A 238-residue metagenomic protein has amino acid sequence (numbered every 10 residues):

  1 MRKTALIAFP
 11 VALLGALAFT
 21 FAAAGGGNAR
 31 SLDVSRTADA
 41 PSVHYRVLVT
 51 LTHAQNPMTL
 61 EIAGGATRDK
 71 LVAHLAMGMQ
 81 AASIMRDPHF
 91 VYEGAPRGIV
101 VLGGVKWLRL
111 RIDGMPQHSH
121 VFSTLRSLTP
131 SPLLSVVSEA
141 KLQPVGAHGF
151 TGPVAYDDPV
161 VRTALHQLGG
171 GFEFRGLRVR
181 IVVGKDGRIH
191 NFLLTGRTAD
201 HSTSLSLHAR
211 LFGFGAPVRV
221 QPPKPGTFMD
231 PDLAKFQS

Functional and structural regions predicted by a protein language model:
R2-R68, P144, V218-S238: N-terminal leader/targeting segments and the immediate start of mature chains
S31-T37, L60-K70, S83-P88, R178-K185 (+1 more regions): Extended lipid/amphipathic-ligand handling interfaces
R46-L51, L71-G78, F150-A155, F192-T198: Short beta-strand segments that buttress and anchor functional surface loops
L51-G65, G114-Q117, V160-A164, R180-I181: Short, solvent-exposed loop/hinge segments that bridge or flank secondary-structure elements
H53-P57, M77-A82, D200-S202: Solvent-exposed loop/turn segments connecting transmembrane beta-strands in outer-membrane beta-barrel proteins
E61-L128: An acidic-aromatic
G114-H148, A155-Q167: Solvent-exposed helix/loop surface patches that form functional interfaces
H148-G226: Gly/Pro-enriched, hydrophobic low-complexity segments that function as extracytoplasmic propeptides/linkers
